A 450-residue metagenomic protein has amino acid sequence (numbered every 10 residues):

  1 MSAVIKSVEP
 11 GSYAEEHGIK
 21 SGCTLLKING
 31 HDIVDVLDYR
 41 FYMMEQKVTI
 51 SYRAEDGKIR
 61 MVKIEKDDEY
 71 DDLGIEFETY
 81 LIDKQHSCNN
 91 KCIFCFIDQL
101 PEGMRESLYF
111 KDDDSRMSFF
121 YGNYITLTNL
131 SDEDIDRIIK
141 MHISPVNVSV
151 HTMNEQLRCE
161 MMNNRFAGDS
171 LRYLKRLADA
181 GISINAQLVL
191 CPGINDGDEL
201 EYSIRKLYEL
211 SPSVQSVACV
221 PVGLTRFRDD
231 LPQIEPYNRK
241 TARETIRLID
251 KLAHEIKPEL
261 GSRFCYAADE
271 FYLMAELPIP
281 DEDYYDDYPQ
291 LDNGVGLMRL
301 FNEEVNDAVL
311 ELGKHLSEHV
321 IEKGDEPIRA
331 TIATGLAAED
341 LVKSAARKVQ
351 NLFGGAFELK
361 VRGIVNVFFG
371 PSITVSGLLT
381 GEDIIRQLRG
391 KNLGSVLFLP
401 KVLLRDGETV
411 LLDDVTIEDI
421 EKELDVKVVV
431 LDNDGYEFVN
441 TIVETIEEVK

Functional and structural regions predicted by a protein language model:
S2-P10, G30-I33: Short, structured beta-strand/loop micro-motifs enriched in basic residues and often containing a Trp
V4, E276-K450: Radical SAM enzyme core and accessory elements
A14, G22-L25, I50, C95: Terminal peptide-recognition signature
E16-V34: Conserved PDZ fold ligand-binding element
R40-F77: PDZ-domain C-terminal substructure recognizer with occasional recognition of PDZ-binding tails
I59, D68-S213, G223-L252: Conserved Radical SAM active-site core
P145-N147, S183-N185, S216-A218, F264-Y266 (+1 more regions): Structural preference for beta-strand elements that scaffold enzyme active sites
I194, V214-K240, E259-E282, V365-P371 (+1 more regions): Flexible glycine/acidic-rich beta-alpha junction loops that bind and position SAM and/or redox cofactors in anaerobic
